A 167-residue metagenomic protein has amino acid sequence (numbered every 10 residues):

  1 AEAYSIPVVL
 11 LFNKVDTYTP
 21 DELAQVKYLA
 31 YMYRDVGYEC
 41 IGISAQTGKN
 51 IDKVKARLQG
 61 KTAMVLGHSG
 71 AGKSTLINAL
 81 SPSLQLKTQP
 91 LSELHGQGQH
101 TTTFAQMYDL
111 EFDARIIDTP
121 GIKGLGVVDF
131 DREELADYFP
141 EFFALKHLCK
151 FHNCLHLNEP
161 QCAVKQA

Functional and structural regions predicted by a protein language model:
A1, L58, L76: Conserved hydrophobic/aromatic pocket- or pore-lining residues that grip, position, or stack substrates in active sites
E2-L10, D21-E22: Long, basic/Gly/Ser/Thr-rich N-terminal segments that mediate initial subcellular attachment or targeting
S5-V8, V15, E39, L84-A167: Helix-rich effector regions associated with P-loop NTPase G domains
T17-A71: Canonical P-loop GTPase G-domain recognition
D21-E22, D52-K53, N78, Q89 (+1 more regions): Short, well-ordered secondary-structure micro-motifs
V65, N78-P82, T88: Conserved ATP-binding TGD loop and adjacent catalytic N/P-domain core of P-type ATPases
S69, S74-T75, A79: Walker A/P-loop
